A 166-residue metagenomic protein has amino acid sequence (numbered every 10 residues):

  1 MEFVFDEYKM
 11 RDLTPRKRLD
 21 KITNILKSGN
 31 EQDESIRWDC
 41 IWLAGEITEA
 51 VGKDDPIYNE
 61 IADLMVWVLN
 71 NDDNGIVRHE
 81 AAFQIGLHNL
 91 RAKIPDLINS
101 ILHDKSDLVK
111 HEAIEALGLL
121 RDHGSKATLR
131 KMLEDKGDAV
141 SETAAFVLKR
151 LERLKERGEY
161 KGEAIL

Functional and structural regions predicted by a protein language model:
M1-P15, E34-P56, W67, I76-L90 (+3 more regions): Structural detector for internal amphipathic alpha-helices that build alpha-solenoid repeat scaffolds
D12-S28, A50-L69, L90-H103, D122-E134 (+1 more regions): Amphipathic alpha-helical scaffolding segments comprising HEAT/armadillo-like alpha-solenoid repeats
Q32-D33, D73-N74, K105-S106, K136-G137: Short inter-helical turns and helix N-cap capping residues of alpha-solenoid HEAT/ARM repeat scaffolds
